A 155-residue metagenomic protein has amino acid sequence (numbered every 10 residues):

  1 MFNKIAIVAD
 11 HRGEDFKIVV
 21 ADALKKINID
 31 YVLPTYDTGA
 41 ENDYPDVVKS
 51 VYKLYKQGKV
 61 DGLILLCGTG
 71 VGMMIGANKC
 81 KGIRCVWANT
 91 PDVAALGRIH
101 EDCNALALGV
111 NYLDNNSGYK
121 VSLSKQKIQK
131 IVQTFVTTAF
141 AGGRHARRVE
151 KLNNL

Functional and structural regions predicted by a protein language model:
N3: Nucleotide donor/acceptor-binding cores
A6-D15, P91-L155: C-terminal binding/interaction regions
V8, V32-T35, L63-C67: Short, conserved beta-strand edge motifs with alternating hydrophobic and charged residues
D15-K26: Short, solvent-exposed amphipathic alpha-helices that sit in or adjacent to ligand/effector-binding or catalytic
D30-N42: A short beta-strand-loop structural module common to alpha/beta enzyme folds
A40-K53: Helix-loop module immediately N-terminal to the HCX5R catalytic loop in PTP-like cysteine phosphatase domains
S50-W87: Helix-adjacent hinge/juxtasegments
